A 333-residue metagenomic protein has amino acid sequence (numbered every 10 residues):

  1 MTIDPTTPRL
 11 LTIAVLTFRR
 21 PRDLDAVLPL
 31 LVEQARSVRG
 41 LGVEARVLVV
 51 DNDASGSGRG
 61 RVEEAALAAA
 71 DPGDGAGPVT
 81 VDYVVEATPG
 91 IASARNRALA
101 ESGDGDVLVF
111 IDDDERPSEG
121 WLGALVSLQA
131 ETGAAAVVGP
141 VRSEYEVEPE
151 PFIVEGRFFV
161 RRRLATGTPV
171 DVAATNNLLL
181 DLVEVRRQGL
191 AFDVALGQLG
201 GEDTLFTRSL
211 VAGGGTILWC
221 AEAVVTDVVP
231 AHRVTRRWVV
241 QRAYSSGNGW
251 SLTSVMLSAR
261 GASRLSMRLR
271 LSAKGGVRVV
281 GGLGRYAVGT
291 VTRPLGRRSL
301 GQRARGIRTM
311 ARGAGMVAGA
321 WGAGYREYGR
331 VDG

Functional and structural regions predicted by a protein language model:
L11-V27, Q34-A35, V50: A conserved hydrophobic helix/loop-capping motif in glycosyltransferases and polysaccharide synthases
L30-V84: Acidic donor-binding segment of Leloir-type glycosyltransferases
E86-G103: Glycine-rich, basic loop-to-helix element that forms the pyrophosphate-binding segment of sugar-nucleotide handling
G105-R116: Short beta-strand-to-loop acidic/aromatic patch adjacent to the donor-nucleotide binding site
G120-P151: Conserved donor NDP-sugar-binding/catalytic core segment of glycosyltransferases
G139-P140, V154-D171: Short, flexible, basic/aromatic active-site loop/helix in glycosyltransferases
G197-R208: Acidic donor-binding loop at a coil-to-helix junction in glycosyltransferase catalytic cores that engages
Q241-S245, R260-G333: Non-catalytic, C-terminal membrane-associated alpha-helical segments of glycosyltransferases
